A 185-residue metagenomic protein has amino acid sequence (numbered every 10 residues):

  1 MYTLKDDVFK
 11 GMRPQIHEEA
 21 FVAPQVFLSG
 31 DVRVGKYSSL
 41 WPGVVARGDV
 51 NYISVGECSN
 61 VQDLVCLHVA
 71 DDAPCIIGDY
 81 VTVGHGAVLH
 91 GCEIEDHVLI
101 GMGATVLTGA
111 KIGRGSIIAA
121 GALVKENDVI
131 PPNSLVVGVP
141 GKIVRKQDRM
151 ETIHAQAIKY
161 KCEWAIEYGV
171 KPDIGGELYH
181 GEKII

Functional and structural regions predicted by a protein language model:
M1-G11, Q15, D49, E57 (+3 more regions): Glycine-rich hexapeptide-repeat left-handed beta-helix
M1-Y37, V45, I185: Extended, small-residue-rich solenoid/repeat segments and analogous flexible loops that form exposed scaffolds
F27, R33, N51, C66 (+1 more regions): Generic "edge-of-domain/loop-turn" microfeature
G30, P42, G48, D63 (+2 more regions): Residues on the solvent-exposed faces and adjacent turns of beta-rich solenoids used to engage binding targets
